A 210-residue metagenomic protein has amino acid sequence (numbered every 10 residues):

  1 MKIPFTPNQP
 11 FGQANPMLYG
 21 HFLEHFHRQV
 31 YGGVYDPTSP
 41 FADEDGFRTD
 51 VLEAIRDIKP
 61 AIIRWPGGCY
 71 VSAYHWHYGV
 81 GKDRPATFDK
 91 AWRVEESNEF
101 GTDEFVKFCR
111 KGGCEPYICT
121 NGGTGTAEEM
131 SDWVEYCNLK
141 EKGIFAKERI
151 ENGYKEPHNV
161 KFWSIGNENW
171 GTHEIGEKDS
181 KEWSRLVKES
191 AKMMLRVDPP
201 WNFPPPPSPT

Functional and structural regions predicted by a protein language model:
M1-T210: Non-catalytic accessory regions flanking glycosidase/transglycosidase catalytic cores in CAZymes
